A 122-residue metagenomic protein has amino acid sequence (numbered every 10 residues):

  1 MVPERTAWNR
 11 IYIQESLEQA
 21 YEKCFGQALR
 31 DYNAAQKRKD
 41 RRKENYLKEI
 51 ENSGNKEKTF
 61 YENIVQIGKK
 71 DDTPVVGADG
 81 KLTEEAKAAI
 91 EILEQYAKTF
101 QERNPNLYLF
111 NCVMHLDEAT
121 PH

Functional and structural regions predicted by a protein language model:
M1-H122: N-terminal nicking endonuclease/strand-transfer module with a His-rich metal-binding environment and a catalytic Tyr
